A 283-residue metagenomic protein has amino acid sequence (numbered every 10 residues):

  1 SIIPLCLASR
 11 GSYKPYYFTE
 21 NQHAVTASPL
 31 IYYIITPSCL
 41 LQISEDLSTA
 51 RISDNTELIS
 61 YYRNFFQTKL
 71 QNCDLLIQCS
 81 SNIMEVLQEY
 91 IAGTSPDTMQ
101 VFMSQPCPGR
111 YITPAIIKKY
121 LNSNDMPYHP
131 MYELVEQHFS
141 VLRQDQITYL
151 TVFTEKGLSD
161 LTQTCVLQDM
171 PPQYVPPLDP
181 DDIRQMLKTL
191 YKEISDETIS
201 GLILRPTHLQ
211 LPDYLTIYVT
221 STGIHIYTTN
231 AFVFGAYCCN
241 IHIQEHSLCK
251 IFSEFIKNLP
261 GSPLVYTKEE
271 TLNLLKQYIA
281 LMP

Functional and structural regions predicted by a protein language model:
S1-L264: Hydrophobic protein-protein interaction segments
Q78-S80, K268-L274: Short, flexible loop/turn segments with low-complexity composition
A231-F232, I243, N273-P283: Non-catalytic regulatory/interaction regions at protein termini and inter-domain linkers
